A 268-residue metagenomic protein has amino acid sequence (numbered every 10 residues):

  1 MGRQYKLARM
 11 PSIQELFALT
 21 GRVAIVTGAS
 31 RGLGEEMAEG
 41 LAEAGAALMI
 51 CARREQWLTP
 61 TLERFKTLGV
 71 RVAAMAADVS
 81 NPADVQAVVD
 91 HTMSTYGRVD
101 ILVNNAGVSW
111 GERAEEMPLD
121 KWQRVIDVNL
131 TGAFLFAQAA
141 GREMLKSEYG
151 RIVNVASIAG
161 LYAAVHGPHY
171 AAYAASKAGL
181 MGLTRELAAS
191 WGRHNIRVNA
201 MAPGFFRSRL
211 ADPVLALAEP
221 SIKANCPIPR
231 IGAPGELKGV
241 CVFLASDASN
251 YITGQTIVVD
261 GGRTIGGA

Functional and structural regions predicted by a protein language model:
G2-L16, Y162-V165, V242, T253-A268: Short C-terminal tail/terminal secondary-structure segment of NAD(P)H-dependent dehydrogenase/reductase domains
V23, S30-R31: Conserved glycine-rich cofactor-binding loop
R113-A114, P118-I126, A211, I222: Substrate-binding pocket helix/loop in short-chain dehydrogenase/reductase
A137, Y173-S176, T184: Active-site helix of classical SDR
R142, A189-S190, N250: Alpha-helical segment proximal to the catalytic Tyr-Lys
S157: Residue(s) in the substrate-gating loop at a strand-loop-helix junction that position the organic substrate next
G192, R197, I252-G254: Short, small/polar-rich loop/turn modules that mediate ligand/substrate recognition or access, typified
